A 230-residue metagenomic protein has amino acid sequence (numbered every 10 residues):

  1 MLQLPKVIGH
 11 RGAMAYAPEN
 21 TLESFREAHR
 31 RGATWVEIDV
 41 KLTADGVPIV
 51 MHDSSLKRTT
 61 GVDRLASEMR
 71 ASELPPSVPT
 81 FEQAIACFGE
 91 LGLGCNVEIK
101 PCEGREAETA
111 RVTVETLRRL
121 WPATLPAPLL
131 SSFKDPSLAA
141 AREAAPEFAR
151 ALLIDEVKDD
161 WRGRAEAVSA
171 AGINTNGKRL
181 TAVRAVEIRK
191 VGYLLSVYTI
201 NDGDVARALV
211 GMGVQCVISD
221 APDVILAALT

Functional and structural regions predicted by a protein language model:
M1-T230: Phosphate-group recognition and catalysis centered on beta-loop-alpha active-site segments
